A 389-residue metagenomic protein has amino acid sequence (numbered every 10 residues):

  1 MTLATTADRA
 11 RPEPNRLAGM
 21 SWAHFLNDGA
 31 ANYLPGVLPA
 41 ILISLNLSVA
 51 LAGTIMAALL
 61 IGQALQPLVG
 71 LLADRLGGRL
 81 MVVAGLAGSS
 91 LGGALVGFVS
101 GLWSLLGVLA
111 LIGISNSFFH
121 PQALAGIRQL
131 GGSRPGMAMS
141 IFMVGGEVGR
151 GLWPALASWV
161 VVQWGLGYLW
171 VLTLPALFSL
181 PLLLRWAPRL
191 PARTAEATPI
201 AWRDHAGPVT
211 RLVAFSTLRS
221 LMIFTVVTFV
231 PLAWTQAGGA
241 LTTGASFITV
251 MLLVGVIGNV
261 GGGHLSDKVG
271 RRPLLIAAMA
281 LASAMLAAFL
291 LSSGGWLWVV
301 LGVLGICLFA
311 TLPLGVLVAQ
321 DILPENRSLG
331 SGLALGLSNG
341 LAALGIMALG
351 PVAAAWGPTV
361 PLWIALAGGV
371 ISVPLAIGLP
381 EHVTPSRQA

Functional and structural regions predicted by a protein language model:
L34-P35, G207-N259: Extracytoplasmic gate region of multi-pass secondary transporters
M56-G70, T249-G261: Central cavity-lining transmembrane alpha-helices of secondary-active solute carriers, predominantly the Major
A64-L102: Conserved MFS/SLC helix-loop-helix module at the cytosolic interface between two early adjacent transmembrane helices
L80-L95, P273-A287, L366: Structural signature of the two symmetry-related core transmembrane helices
V108-G145: Cytoplasmic helix-loop-helix junction between adjacent transmembrane helices in 12-TM secondary transporters
S133, F142-P188: Helix-loop-helix hairpin linking two adjacent transmembrane segments in secondary transporters
V269-G315: C-terminal transmembrane helical hairpin of 12-TM major facilitator-type secondary transporters
E325-W356: A late C-terminal transmembrane helix in Major Facilitator Superfamily
